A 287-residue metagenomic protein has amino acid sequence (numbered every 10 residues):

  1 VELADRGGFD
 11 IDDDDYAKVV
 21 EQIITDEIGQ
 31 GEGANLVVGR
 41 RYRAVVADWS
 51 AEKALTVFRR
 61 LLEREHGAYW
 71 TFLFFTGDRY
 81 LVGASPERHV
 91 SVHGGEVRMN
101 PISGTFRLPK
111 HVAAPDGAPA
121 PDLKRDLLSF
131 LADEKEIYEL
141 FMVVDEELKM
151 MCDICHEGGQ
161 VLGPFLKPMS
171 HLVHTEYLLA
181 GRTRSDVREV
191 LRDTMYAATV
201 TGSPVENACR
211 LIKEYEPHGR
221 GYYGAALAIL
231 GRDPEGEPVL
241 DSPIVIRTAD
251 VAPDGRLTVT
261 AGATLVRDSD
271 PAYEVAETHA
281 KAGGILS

Functional and structural regions predicted by a protein language model:
V1-D48, E52, G94, E136-Y138 (+4 more regions): Non-catalytic accessory segments adjacent to catalytic cores
V1-G8, V45, F106, K110 (+2 more regions): Contiguous alpha-helical scaffold segments within structured protein domains that host functional hotspots
Y16, A51-A54, G83, V90 (+8 more regions): Active-site-proximal structural scaffolding
G33-N35, F141-V144, G219-Y223, S287: Flexible, glycine/charged-enriched surface loops at secondary-structure junctions
A34-R40, W70-T76, E189-V190, V205-N207 (+1 more regions): Short coil/turn segments at secondary-structure boundaries
V37-I137, D153, L230-A261: An anion-binding catalytic pocket shared by soluble metabolic enzymes
L178-S287: Conserved hydrophobic core element of enzyme catalytic domains
